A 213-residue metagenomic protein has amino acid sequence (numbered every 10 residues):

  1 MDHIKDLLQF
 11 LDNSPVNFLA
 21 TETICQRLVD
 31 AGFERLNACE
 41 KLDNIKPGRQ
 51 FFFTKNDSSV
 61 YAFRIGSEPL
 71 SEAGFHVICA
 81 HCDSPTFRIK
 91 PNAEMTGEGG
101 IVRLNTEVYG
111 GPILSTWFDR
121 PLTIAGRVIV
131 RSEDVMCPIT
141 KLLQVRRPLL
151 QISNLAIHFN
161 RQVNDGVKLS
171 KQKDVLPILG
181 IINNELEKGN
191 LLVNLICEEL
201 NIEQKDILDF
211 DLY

Functional and structural regions predicted by a protein language model:
M1-Y213: N-terminal hydrophobic/helix-forming segments and targeting peptides
